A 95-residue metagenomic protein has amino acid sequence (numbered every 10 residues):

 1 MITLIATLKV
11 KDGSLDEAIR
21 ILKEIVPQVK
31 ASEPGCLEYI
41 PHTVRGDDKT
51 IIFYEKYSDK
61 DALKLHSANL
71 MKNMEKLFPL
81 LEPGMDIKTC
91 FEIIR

Functional and structural regions predicted by a protein language model:
M1-I2, R95: Absolute protein N-terminus
I2-K9, E38-S67: Short, well-ordered beta-strand segments in beta-rich or mixed alpha/beta enzyme and ligand-binding folds
V10-E17: Short, surface-exposed ligand-recognition loops at beta-strand->loop->(often short) alpha-helix junctions that present
I25, A31-S32, C36-L37, K56-T89: An amphipathic, aromatic/His-enriched active-site/gating alpha helix that lines ligand/cofactor pockets
D47, I93-R95: A short acidic, often aromatic-flanked loop/helix-cap motif at beta-alpha or helix-coil junctions that lines enzyme
